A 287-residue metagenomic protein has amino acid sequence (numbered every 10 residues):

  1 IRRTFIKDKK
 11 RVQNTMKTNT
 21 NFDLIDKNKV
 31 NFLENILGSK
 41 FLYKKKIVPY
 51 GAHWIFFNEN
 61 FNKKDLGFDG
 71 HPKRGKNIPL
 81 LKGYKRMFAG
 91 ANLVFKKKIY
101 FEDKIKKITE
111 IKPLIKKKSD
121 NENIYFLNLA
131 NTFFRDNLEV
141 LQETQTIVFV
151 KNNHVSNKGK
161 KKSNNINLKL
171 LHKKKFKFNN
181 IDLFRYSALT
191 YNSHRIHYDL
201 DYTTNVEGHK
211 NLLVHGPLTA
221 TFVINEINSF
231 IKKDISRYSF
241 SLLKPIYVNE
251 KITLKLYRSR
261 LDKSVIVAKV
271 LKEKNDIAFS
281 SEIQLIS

Functional and structural regions predicted by a protein language model:
I1-R3: Classical Sec-dependent N-terminal signal peptides that target proteins to the secretory pathway
F5-K104: Hydrophobic, proline/glycine-rich low-complexity stretches
D8-T18, F88-F178, I246-S287: HotDog/MaoC-like acyl-thioester-processing domains
V12-V48, K161-H215, T219, E226: A contiguous, surface-exposed recognition patch within enzymatic or periplasmic domains that forms
S39-K46, R135-L138, K233, R260-D262: Short, glycine- and charge-enriched coil/turn segments that flank and shape catalytic ligand pockets
F56-F57, A89, F95, F101 (+4 more regions): Generic structural "secondary-structure junction" signal
T203-S259, V270-N275: Catalytic-pocket segment enriched in acidic/His residues
